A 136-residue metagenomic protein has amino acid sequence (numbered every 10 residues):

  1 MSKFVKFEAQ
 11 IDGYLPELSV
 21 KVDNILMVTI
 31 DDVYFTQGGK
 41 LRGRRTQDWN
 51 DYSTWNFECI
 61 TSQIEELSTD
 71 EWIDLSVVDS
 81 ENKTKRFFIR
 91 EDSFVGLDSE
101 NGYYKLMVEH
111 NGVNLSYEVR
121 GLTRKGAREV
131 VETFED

Functional and structural regions predicted by a protein language model:
S2-E17, D23-D136: Acidic, Ser/Thr- and proline-rich intrinsically disordered linker/docking segments of eukaryotic scaffolds
